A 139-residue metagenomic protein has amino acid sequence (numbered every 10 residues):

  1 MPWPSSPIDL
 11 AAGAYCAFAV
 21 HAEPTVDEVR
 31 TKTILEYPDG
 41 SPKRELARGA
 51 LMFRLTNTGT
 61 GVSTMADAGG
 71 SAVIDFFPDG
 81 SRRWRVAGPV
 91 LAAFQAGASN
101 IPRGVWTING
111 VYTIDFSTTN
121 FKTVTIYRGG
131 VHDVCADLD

Functional and structural regions predicted by a protein language model:
M1-D139: Beta-strand-enriched cores of mature, soluble protein domains
